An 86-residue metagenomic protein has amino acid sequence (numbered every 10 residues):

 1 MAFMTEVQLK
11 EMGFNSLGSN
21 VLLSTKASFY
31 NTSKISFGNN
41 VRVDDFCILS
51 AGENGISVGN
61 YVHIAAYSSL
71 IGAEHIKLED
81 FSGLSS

Functional and structural regions predicted by a protein language model:
M1-S86: Domain-scale signature associated with acetyltransferase and cell-envelope carbohydrate enzymes
